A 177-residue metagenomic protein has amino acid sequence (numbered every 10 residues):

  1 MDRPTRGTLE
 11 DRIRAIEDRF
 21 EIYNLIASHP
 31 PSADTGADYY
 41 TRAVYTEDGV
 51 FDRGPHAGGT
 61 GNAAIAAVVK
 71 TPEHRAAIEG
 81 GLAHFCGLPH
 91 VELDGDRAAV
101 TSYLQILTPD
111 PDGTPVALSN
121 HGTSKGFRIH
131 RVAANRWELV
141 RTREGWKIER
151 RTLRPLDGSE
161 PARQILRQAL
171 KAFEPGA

Functional and structural regions predicted by a protein language model:
M1-P31, T35, Y39, A43: Short, low-complexity N-terminal intrinsically disordered segments enriched in polar/charged residues
D2, A99-T101, T123-F127, V132-Q164: Short beta-strand edge/turn micro-motifs at domain boundaries
R3, T8, R75, G80-H90 (+2 more regions): C-terminal-biased regions
D38-D110: A solvent-exposed, acidic/Ser-Thr-rich amphipathic alpha-helical stretch
D52, H90, S119, I129 (+1 more regions): Extended, composition-driven regions rather than compact fold-specific motifs
R75-E79, N120-F127: Short, P/G- and charge-enriched loop/turn segments at secondary-structure junctions
D112-S124, L166: Short, surface-exposed loop/helix-turn segments at secondary-structure junctions that function as lids/hinges flanking
P161-A177: Acidic/histidine-enriched, glycine/proline-rich intrinsically disordered or flexible terminal extensions
